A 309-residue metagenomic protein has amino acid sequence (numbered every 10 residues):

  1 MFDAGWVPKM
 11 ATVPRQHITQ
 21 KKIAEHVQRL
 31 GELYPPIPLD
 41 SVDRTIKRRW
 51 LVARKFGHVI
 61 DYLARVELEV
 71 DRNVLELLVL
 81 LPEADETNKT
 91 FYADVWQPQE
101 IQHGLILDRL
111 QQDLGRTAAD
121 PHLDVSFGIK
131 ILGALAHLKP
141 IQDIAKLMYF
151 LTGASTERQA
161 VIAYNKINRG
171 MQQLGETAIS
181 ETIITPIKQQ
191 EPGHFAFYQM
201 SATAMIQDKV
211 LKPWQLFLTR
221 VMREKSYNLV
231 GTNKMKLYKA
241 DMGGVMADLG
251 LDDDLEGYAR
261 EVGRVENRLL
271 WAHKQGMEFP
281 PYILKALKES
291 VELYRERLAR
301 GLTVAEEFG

Functional and structural regions predicted by a protein language model:
F2-G309: Non-heme di-metal
